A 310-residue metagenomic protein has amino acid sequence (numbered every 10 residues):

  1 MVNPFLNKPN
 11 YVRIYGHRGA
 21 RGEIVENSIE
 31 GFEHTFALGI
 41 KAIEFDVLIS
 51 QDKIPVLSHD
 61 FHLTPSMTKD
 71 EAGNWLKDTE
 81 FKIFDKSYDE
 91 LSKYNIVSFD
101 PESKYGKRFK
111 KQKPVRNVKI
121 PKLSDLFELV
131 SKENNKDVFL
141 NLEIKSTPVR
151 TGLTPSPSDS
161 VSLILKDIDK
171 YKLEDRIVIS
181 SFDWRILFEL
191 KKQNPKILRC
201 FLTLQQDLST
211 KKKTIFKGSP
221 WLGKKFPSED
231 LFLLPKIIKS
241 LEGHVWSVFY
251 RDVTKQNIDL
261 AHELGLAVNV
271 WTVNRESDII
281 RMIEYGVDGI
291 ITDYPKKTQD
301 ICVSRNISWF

Functional and structural regions predicted by a protein language model:
M1-F310: Phosphate-group recognition and catalysis centered on beta-loop-alpha active-site segments
